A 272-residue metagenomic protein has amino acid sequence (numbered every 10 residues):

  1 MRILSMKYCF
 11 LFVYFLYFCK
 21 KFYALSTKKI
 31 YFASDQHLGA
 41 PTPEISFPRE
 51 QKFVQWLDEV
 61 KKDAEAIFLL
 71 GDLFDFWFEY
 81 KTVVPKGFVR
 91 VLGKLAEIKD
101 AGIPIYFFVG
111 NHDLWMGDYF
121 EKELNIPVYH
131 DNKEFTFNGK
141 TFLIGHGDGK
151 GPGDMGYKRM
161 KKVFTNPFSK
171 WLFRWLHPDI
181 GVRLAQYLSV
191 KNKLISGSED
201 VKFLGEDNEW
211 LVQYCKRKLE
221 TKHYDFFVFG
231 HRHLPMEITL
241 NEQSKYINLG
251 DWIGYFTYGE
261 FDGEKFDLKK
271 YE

Functional and structural regions predicted by a protein language model:
S26-K29, A33, L38-F137: Core catalytic region of metal-dependent phosphoesterases/phosphodiesterases, especially metallo-beta-lactamase-like
K29-H37, T141-D148, S244-G250: Active-site-proximal beta-strand elements of phosphoester/diester hydrolases
H37-L38, F74-D75, D113, G149-K150 (+2 more regions): Short, solvent-exposed loop/turn segments at secondary-structure junctions
P127-H130, D148, D154-F164, D207-Y271: Conserved beta-sheet core of the metallophosphoesterase superfamily
G147-W210: Active-site-proximal loop/helix segment associated with metal-binding centers of metalloenzymes
